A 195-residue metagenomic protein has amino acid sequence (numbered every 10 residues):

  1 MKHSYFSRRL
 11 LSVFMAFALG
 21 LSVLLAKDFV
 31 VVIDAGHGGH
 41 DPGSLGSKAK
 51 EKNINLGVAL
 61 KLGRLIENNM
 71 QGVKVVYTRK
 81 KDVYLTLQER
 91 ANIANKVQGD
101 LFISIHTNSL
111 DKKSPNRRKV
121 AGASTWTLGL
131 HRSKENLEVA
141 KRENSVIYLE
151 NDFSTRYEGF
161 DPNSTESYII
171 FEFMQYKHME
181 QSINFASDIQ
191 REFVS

Functional and structural regions predicted by a protein language model:
M1-K2, V83: Helix-centric, low-specificity signal for extended rod-like, repetitive segments
K2-F14: Bacterial N-terminal signal peptides that target proteins for export
H3, L24-F29: N-terminal pre-catalytic segment of deacetylase/amide-hydrolase enzymes
S12-S22: Bacterial N-terminal signal peptides
K27-F160, Q175-M179, I183-S187: Catalytic-core regions of hydrolytic enzymes
T165, N184-S195: Acidic, S/T/G-rich, low-cysteine, solvent-exposed domains in lumenal/extracellular/periplasmic regions of secretory
Y168-Y176: Short glycine/proline- and acidic residue-enriched helix-loop micro-motifs that form flexible lids or anion-recognition
